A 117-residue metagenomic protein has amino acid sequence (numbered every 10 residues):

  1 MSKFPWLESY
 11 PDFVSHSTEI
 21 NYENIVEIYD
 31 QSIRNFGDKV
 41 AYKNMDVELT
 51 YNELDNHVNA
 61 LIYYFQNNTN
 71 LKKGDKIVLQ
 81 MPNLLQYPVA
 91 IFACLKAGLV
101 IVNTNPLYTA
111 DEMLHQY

Functional and structural regions predicted by a protein language model:
M1-L49, E53-N68, K73, A97: N-lobe entry segment of adenylate-forming
V47, I62-D111: Conserved AMP-binding/adenylate-forming
